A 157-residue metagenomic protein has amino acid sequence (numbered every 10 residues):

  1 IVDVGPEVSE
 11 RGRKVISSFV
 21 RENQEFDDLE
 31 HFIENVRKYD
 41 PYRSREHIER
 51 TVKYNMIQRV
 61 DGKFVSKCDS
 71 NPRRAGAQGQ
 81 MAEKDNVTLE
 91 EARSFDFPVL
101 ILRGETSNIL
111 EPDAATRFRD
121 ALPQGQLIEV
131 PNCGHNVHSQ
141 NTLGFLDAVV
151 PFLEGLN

Functional and structural regions predicted by a protein language model:
I1-H31: Flexible "cap/lid" loop of the alpha/beta hydrolase fold
I1-V4, T106, V130-N132: Active-site loop/turn elements of alpha/beta-hydrolase fold enzymes, especially the short glycine-/histidine-rich
E7-S9, I109, C133-N136: Active-site loop signature of alpha/beta-hydrolase-fold enzymes
S17-E22, H31-R43, Y54-I57, G76-A82: Helix-loop "lid/cap" segments that line or gate small-molecule binding pockets
D27, L110, Q140: Residue-level signal for the nucleotide or nucleotide-sugar donor/cofactor binding architecture
Q58-D120, Q126-E129: Conserved serine/cysteine hydrolase catalytic core
Q124-N157: Catalytic active-site module of serine/aspartate enzymes centered on a nucleophile-bearing elbow/loop
